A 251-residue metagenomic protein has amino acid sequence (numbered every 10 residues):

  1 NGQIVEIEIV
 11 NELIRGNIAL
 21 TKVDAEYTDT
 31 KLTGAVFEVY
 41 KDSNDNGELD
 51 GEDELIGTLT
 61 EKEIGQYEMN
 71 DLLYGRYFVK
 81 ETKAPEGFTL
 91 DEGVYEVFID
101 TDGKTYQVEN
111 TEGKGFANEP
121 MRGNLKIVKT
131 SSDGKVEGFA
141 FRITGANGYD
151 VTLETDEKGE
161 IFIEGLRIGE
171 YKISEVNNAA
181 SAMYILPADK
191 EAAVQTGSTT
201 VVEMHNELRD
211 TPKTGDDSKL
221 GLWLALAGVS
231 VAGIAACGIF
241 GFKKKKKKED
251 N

Functional and structural regions predicted by a protein language model:
N1-N251: Solvent-exposed loop/turn and edge beta-strand elements of beta-rich ligand-binding domains
